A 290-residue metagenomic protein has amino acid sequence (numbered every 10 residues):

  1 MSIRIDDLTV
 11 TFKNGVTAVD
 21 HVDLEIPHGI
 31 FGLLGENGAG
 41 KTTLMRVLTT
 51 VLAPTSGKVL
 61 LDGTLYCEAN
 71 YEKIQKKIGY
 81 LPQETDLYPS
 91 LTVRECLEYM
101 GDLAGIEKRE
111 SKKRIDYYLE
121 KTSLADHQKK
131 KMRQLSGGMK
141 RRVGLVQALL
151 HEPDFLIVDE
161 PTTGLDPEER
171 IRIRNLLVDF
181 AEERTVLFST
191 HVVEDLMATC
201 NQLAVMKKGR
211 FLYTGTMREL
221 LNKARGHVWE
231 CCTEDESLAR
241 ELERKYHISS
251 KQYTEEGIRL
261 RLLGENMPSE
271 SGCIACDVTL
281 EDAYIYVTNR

Functional and structural regions predicted by a protein language model:
I3, A18-V19, Q75: Conserved structural motif at the start of ABC-family nucleotide-binding domains
E36-G40: Walker A (P-loop) phosphate-binding loop of ABC-type ATPase nucleotide-binding domains
T49: Helix-to-loop junction immediately C-terminal to a conserved catalytic motif
G57-C67, K73-I74: Conserved ABC transporter NBD signature motif
E98, D102, R109-H127: Conserved ABC ATPase "signature" region
L156-E160: Catalytic Walker B motif of ABC-type/P-loop ATPase nucleotide-binding domains
